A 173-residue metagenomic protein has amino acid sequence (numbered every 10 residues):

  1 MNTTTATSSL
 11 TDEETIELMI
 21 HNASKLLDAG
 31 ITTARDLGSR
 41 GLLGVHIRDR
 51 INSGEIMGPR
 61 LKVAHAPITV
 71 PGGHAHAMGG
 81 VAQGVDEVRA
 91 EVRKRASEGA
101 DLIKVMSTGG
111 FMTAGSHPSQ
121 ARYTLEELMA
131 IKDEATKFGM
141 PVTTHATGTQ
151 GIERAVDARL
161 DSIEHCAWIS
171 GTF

Functional and structural regions predicted by a protein language model:
M1-R50, E55, G72, E126 (+2 more regions): Metal-associated gating/positioning segment near the N- to mid-region
N2-E17, G73-E91, P141-T143: Active-site mouth loops of central-metabolism enzymes
M19-G44, G58-T69, A100-T113, M140-P141 (+1 more regions): Divalent metal-dependent hydrolysis catalytic cores, especially in the metallo-beta-lactamase
D36-A82, E87-A90: Mid-domain alpha/beta scaffold segments of enzyme catalytic cores
L37-R40, M78-G115, L125: N-terminal-biased segments
P71, G109-F173: Active-site core of metal-dependent hydrolases
